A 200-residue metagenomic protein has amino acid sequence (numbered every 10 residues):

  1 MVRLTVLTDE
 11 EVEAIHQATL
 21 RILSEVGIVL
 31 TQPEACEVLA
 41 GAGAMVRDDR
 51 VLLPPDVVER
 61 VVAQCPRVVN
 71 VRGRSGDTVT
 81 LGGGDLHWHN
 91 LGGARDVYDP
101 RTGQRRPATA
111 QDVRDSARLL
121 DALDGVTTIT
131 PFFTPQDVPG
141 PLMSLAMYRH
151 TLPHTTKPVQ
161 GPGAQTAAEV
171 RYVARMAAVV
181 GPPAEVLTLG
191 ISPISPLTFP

Functional and structural regions predicted by a protein language model:
M1-D112: Acidic/polar, glycine-rich intrinsically disordered N-terminal extensions of enzymes
P107-P200: Helix-rich catalytic cores of soluble enzyme domains
